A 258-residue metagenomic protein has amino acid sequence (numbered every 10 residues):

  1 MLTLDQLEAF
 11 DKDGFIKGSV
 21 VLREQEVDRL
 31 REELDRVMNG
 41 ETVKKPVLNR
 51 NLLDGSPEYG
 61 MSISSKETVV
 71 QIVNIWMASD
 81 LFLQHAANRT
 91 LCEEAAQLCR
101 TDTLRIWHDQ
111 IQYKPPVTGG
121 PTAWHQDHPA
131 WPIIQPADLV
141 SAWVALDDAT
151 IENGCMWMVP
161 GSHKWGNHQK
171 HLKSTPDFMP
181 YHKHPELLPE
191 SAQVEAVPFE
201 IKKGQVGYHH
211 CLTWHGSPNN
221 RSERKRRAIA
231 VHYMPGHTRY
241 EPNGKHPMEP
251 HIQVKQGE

Functional and structural regions predicted by a protein language model:
M1-K12, S19-W124, P132, H171 (+1 more regions): Non-heme Fe(II)-dependent double-stranded beta-helix
Q25, E200-Q205: A short, structured loop/turn motif at beta-sheet edges
G40-N49, D54-I63, H163-S174, K203-E258: Non-heme Fe(II)/2-oxoglutarate
S79-Q84, L187, S191-V197, G216-P218: Active-site rim elements
E93-A96, G120-P198, T238-K245: Catalytic core of non-heme Fe(II) oxygenases with the double-stranded beta-helix
D109, A142-V144, I229-Y233: A structural signal for short, well-ordered beta-strand segments
P115, L146-D148, Y233-P235: Non-catalytic surface loops within mature trypsin-like serine protease
